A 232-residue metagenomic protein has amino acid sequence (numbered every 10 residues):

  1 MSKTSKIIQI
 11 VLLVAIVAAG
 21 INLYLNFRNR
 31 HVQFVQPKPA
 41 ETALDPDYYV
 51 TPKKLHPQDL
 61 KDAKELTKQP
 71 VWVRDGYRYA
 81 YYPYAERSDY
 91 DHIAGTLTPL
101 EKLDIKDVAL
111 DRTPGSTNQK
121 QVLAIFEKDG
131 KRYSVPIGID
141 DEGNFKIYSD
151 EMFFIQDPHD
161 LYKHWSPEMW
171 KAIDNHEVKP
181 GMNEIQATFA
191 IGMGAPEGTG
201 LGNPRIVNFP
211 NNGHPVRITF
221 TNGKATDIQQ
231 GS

Functional and structural regions predicted by a protein language model:
M1-S5: Short, Lys/Arg-rich N-terminal segment immediately upstream of the first membrane anchor
I7-L25: Hydrophobic membrane-insertion alpha-helices, especially the h-region of bacterial N-terminal signal peptides
L25-F27, D111-Q119, P167-S232: A cross-family detector of function-defining hotspots
Q33-S88, M152: SH3-family beta-barrel domains
A43-D47, R112-R132: Basic/aromatic-rich interaction segments and small domains that mediate binding to polyanionic partners
D62, L66, D129-D140, R217-F220: A short macromolecule-binding patch
Y90-P114: Conserved beta-strand/loop element in small beta-rich adapter and peptidoglycan-binding domains
F126-Y162: Boundary regions of SH3-family modules and the immediately adjacent low-complexity/disordered segments in eukaryotic
